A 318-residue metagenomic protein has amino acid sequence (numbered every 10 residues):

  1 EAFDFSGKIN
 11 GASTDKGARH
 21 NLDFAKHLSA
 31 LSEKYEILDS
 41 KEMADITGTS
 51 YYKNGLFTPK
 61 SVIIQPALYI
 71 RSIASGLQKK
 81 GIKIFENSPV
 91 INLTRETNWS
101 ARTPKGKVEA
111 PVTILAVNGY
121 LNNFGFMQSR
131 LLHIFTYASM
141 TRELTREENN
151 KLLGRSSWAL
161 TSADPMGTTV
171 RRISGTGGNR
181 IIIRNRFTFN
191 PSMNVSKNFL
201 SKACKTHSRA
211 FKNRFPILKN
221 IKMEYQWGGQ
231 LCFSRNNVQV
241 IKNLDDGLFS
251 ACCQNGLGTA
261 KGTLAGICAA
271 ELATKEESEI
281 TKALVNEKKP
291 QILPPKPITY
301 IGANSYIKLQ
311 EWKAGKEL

Functional and structural regions predicted by a protein language model:
E1-D4, V90-T94, K107-D245: Active-site substrate-recognition segment that forms the wall of the catalytic cavity or substrate channel
E1-S40: Dinucleotide-binding Rossmann-like beta1-alpha1 core, especially the glycine-rich loop that anchors the ADP
F5-S13, Y51-P59, W99, P191-M193: Active-site-proximal beta-alpha loop/turn segments in soluble metabolic enzymes
G7-N10, D15-K16, G119, R186-F189 (+1 more regions): Glycine-rich beta-alpha junction loops
R19-H27, S50-V112: Helical element adjacent to the flavin cofactor pocket in flavoenzyme catalytic cores
Y35-A44, N54, I64, I73 (+5 more regions): N-terminal FAD-binding dinucleotide-binding subdomain shared by FAD-dependent oxidases/monooxygenases
E36-D39, K83-F85, E224-Q226: General small-molecule cofactor/ligand-binding pocket signal
T188-L309: C-terminal catalytic lobe of FAD-dependent flavoproteins
